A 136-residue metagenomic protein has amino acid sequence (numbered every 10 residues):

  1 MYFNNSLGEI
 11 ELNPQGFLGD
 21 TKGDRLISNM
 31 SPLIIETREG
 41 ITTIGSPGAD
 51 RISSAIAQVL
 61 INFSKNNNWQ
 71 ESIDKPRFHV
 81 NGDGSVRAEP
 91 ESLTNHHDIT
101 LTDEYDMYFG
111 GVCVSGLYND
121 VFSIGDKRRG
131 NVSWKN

Functional and structural regions predicted by a protein language model:
M1-T102: Proteins synthesized as precursors that undergo proteolytic processing into mature forms
N68, S85, T94-N136: Terminal-appendage/accessory-domain detector
